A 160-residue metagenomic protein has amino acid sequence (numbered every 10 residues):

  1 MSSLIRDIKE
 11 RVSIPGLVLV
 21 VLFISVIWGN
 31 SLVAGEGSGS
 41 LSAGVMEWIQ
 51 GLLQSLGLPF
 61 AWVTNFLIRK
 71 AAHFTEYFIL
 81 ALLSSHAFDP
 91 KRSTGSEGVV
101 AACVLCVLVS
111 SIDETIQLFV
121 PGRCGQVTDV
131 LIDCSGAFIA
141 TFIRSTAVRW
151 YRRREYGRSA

Functional and structural regions predicted by a protein language model:
S2-F78, L82: "…centered on the first transmembrane helix and the immediately adjacent amphipathic helix/loop
S3, E155-A160: Short, charged juxtamembrane terminal tails flanking transmembrane helices
V12, R69-A72, A101-C106, D129 (+1 more regions): Alpha-helical transmembrane segments of multi-pass integral membrane proteins
V12-P15, K91-V100, Q126-V127: Membrane-helix interface segments
V20-I27, G98-L118: Small-polar-interrupted transmembrane alpha-helices in polytopic inner-membrane proteins
E76-P90, S135-Y151: Membrane-interfacial alpha-helical segments at the cytosolic side of multi-pass membrane proteins
A87-R92, S96, I116, V120 (+3 more regions): Membrane-interfacial segments
S110-C134: Interfacial helix-loop-helix junctions of multi-pass membrane proteins
